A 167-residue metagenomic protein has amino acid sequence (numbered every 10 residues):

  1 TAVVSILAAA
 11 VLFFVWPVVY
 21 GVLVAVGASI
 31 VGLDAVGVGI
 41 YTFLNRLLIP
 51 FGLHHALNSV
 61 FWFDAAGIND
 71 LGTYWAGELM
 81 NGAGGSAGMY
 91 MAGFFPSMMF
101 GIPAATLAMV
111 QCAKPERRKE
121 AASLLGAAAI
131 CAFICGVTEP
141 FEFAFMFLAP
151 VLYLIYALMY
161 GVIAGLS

Functional and structural regions predicted by a protein language model:
T1-S167: Pore-lining transmembrane helices
